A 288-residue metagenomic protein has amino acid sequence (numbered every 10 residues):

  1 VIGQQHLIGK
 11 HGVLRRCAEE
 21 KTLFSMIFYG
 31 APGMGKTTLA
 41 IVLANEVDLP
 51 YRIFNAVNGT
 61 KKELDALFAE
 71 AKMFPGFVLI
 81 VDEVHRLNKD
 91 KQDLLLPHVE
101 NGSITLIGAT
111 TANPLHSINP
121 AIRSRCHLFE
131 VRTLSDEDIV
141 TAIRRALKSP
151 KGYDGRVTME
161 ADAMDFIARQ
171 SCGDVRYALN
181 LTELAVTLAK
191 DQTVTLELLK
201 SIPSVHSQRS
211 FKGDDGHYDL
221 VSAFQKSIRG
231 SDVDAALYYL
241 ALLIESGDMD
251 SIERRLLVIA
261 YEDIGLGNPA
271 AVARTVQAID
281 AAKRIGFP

Functional and structural regions predicted by a protein language model:
H6-G12, L49-V81, N88-K89: Short glycine-rich substrate-engagement loop in P-loop NTPases that contacts/grips substrate
V13-F54, A69-E70, L96-N101, E262-I264: Walker A/P-loop
A18-E19, D90-S124: Conserved catalytic/switch belt of AAA+ P-loop NTPases
F54, I80-V81, T105-T111, E130: Structural recognition of the conserved hydrophobic beta-strand(s) that form the central parallel beta-sheet of P-loop
N55-V57, H127-V140: Conserved AAA+ ATPase "SRH/arginine-finger" region at the nucleotide-binding site
R125, D138-D154, L184-T187: Conserved AAA+ ATPase "sensor/coupling" helix adjacent to the nucleotide-binding pocket
D165-Q170, R176-K190, E197-S204, S222-K226 (+2 more regions): C-terminal helical "lid" of AAA+/P-loop NTPase domains
G230-P288: Terminal-proximal interaction/regulatory segments of ATP-powered molecular machines
